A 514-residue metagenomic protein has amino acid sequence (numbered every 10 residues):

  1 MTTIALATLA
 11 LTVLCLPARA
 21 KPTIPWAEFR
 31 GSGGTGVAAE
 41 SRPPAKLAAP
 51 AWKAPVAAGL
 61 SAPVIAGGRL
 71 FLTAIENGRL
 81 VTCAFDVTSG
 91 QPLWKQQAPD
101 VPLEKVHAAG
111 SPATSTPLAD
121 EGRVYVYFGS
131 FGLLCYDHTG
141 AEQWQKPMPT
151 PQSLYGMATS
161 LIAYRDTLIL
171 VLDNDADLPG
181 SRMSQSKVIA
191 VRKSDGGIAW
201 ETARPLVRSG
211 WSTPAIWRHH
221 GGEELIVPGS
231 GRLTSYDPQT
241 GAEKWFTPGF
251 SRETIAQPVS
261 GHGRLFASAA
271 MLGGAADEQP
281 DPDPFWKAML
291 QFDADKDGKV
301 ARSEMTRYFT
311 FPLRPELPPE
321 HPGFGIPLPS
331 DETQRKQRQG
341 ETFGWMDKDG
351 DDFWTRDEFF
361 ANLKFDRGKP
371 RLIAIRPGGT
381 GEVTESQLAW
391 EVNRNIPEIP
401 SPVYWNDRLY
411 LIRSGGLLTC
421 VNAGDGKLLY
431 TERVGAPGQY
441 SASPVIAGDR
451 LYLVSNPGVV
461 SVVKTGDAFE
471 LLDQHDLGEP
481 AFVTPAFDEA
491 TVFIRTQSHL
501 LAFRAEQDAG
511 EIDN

Functional and structural regions predicted by a protein language model:
I4-C15: Bacterial N-terminal signal peptides
A18-N514: Noncatalytic, solvent-exposed loop/strand surfaces of beta-propeller-type extracellular/periplasmic domains
